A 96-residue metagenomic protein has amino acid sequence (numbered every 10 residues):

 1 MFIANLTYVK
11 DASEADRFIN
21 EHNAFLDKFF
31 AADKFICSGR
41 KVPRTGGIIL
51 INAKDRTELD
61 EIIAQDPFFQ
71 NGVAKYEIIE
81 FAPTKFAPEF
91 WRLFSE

Functional and structural regions predicted by a protein language model:
M1-E96: Conserved, structured core segments of small domains
